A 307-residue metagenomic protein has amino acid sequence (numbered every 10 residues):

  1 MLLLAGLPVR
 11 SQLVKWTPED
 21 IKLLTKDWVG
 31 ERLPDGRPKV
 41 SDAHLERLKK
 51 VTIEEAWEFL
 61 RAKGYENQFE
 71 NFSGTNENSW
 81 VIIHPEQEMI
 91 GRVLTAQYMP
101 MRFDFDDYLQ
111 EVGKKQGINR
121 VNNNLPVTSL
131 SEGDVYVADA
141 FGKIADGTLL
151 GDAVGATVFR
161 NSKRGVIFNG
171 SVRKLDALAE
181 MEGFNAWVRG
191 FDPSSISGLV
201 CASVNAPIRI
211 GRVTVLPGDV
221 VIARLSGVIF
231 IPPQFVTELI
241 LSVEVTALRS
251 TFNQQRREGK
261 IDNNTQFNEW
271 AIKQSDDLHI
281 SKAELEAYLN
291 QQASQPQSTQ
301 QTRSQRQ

Functional and structural regions predicted by a protein language model:
Q12-W57: N-terminal pre-domain segments of enzymes
G36, V158, D219-V221: Buried hydrophobic positions in well-ordered alpha/beta secondary-structure cores of metabolic enzymes
L48-E55, F59-P217, I231-I280, E284-Q297 (+1 more regions): Feature captures the catalytic cores and cofactor-binding loops of soluble hydro-lyases/lyases that act on carboxylate
S203, A223-R224: Short, solvent-exposed loop/turn segments at the edges of secondary structure
S226-I229: Channel- or pocket-lining gating/hinge segments that regulate access to a cavity or pore
